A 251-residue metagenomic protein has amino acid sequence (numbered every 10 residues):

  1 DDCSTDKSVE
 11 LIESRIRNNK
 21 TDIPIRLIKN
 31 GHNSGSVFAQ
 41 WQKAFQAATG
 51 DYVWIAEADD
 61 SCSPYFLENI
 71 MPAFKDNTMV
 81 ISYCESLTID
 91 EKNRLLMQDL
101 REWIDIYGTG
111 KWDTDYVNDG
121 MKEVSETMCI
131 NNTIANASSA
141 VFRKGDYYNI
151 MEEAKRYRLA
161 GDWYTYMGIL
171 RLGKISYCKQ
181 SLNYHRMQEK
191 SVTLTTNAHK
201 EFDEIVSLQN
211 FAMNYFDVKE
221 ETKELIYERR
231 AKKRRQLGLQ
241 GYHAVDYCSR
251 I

Functional and structural regions predicted by a protein language model:
D1-I28: Acidic donor-binding segment of Leloir-type glycosyltransferases
N30, S82-S86, E91, C178 (+1 more regions): Short glycine/serine/threonine-enriched helix-capping/active-site loop that flanks the nucleotide-sugar donor pocket
N30-A48: Glycine-rich, basic loop-to-helix element that forms the pyrophosphate-binding segment of sugar-nucleotide handling
V53: Short aromatic/hydrophobic "clamp" motif used to bind/position activated sugar donors
E57-S61, E85: The conserved acidic donor/metal-binding loop of glycosyltransferases
Y65-I106: Conserved donor NDP-sugar-binding/catalytic core segment of glycosyltransferases
W103-I205: Conserved nucleotide-sugar donor-binding catalytic segment
N214-Y215, E228-I251: Membrane-interface aromatic/basic loop that binds lipid-linked glycans or pyrophosphate carriers, typified by
